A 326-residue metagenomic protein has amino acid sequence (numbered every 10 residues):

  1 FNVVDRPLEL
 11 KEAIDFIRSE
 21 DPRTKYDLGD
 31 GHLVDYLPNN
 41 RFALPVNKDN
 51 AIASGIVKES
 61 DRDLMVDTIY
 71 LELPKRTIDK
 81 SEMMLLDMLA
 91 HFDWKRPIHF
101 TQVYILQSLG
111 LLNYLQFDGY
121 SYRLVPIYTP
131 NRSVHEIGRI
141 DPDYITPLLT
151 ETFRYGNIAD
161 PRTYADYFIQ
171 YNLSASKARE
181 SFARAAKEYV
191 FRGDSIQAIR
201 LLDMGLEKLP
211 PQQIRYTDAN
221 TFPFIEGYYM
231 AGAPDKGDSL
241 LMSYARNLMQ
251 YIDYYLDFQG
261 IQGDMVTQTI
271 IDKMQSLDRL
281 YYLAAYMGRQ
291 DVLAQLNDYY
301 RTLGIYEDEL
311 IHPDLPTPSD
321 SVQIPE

Functional and structural regions predicted by a protein language model:
F1-E326: ER/secretory pathway lumenal C-terminal domains and tails of membrane proteins involved in glycoprotein biogenesis
